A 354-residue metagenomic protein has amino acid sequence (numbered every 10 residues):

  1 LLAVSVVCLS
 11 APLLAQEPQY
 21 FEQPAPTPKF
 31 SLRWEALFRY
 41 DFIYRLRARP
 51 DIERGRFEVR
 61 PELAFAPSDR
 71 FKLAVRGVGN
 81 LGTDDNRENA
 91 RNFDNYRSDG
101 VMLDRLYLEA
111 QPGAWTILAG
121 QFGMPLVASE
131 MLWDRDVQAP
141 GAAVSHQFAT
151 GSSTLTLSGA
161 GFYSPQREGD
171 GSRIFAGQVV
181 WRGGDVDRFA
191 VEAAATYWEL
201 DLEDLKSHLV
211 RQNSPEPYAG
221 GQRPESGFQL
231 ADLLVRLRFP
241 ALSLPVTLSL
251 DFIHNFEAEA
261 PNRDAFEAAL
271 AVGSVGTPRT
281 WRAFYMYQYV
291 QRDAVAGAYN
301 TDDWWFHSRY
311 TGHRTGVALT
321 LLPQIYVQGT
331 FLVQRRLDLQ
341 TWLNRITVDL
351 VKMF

Functional and structural regions predicted by a protein language model:
L1-A11: Bacterial N-terminal signal peptides
A15-I117, H146-L155, G184-D187, R236 (+4 more regions): Beta-barrel outer-membrane channel/assembly domains of diderm bacteria
F42-L46, E88-R91, L126-V127, G161-F162 (+2 more regions): Extracytoplasmic loops and strand-loop junctions of Gram-negative outer membrane beta-barrel proteins
P50-G55, A90-Y96, D134-P140, I174-F175 (+4 more regions): Flexible, surface-exposed loop regions and adjacent strand-edge segments of Gram-negative outer-membrane beta-barrel
F57-E58, M102, Q138, Q229 (+2 more regions): Residues that act as N-cap/strand-start positions at coil-to-secondary-structure junctions
R70-K72, Q111-T116, P125, S129-G276 (+4 more regions): Signature for the C-terminal beta-barrel architecture of outer-membrane proteins
D85-N89, G120, A128-W133: Short, conserved acidic/polar surface loops in the N-terminal third of protein domains
P278-Q328: C-terminal hydrophobic structural anchor segments that stabilize assembly/packing rather than catalytic chemistry
